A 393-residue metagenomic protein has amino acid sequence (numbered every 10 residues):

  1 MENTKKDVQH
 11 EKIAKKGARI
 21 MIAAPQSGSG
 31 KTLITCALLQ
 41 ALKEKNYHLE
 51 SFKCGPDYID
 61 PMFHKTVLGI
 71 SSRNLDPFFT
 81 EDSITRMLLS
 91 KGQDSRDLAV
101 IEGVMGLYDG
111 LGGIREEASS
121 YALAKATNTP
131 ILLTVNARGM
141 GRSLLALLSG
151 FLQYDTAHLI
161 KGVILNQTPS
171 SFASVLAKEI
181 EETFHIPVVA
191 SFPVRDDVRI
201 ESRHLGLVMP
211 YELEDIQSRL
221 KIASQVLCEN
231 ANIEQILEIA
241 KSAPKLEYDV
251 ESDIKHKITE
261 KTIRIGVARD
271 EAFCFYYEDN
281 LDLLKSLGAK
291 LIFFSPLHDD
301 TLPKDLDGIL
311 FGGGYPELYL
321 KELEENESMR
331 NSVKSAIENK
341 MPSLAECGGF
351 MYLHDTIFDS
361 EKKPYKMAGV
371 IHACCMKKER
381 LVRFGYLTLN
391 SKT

Functional and structural regions predicted by a protein language model:
I13-L33, L39-T127, V135-L159, S171-V175: ATP-dependent carboxylate-amine ligase catalytic core
R19, Y47-H48, T262-R264, K290 (+1 more regions): Residues that mark the start of a beta-strand
K53, P187-D196, K290-H298: Beta-strand->loop->alpha-helix junctions that form or flank phosphate-binding loops in nucleotide-handling enzymes
T129, I186, E338-M341: A short helix->loop->beta-strand "cap" motif at the edges of active sites that frequently abuts
N136-A137, N166-S170, A268-E271: Structural motif
G141-K257: Internal gly/pro-rich beta-alpha loop/helix module that stabilizes soluble enzyme cofactors or their anionic handles
R264-L318, E322-L323, N331: Phosphate-binding active sites in nucleotide-utilizing proteins
P316-T393: Cysteine-nucleophile active-site neighborhood
